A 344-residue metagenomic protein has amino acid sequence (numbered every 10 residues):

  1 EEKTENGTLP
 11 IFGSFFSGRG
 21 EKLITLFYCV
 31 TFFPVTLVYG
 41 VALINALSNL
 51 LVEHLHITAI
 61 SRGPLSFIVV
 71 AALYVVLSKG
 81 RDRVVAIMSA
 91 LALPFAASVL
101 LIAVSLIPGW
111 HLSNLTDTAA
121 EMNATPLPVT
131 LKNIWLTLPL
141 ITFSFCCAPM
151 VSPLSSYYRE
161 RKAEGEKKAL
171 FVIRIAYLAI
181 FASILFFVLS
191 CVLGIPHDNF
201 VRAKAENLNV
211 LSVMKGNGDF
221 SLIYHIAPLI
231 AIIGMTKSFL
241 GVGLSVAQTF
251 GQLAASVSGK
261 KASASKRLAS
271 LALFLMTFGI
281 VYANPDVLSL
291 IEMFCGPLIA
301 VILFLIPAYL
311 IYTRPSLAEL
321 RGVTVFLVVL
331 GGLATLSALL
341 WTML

Functional and structural regions predicted by a protein language model:
E1-H56, P228-L253: Hydrophobic transmembrane alpha-helices that form the core helical bundles of multi-pass secondary transporters
K3-G18, Y177-G234, G296: TM-loop-TM module centered on a large, flexible mid-protein loop between adjacent transmembrane helices in multi-pass
G7, K79-S89, A119-M122, M150-A179 (+2 more regions): Hydrophobic, small-residue-rich membrane helices and short re-entrant helix-turn-helix hairpins that build
G13, V41-R62, S156-A163, F171-A179 (+1 more regions): Helix-loop-helix connectors at the membrane interface of multi-pass transporters/channels
Y28-F32, S105-W110, A119-C191, A227-V242 (+1 more regions): Hydrophobic, membrane-embedded alpha-helices of multi-pass small-molecule transporters
T36, F95-S105, F171-D198, L271 (+1 more regions): Selective recognition of specific alpha-helical transmembrane segments in multi-pass small-molecule
G40, Y74-L77, L93-T125, I141-F145 (+3 more regions): Hydrophobic alpha-helical segments and their helix-loop junctions in multi-pass secondary transporters
L43, L47, G63-G109, E292-I306 (+1 more regions): Membrane-interface loop-to-helix entry segments
